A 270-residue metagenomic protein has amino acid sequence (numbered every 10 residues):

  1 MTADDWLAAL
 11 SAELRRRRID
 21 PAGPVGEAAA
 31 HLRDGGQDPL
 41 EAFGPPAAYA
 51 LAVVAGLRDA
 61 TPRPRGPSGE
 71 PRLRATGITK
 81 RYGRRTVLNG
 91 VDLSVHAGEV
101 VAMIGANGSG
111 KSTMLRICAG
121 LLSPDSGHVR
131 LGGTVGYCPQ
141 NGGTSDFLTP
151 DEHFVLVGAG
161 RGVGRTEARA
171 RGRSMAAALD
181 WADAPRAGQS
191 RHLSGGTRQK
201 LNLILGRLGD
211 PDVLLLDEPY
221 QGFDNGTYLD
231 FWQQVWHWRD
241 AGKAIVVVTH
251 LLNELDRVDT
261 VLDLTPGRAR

Functional and structural regions predicted by a protein language model:
I104-A106: The feature captures the beta-strand-to-loop junction immediately N-terminal to the Walker
A119: Helix-to-loop junction immediately C-terminal to a conserved catalytic motif
D146-R161, R171: Q-loop/switch helix immediately C-terminal to the Walker
V155, E167-P185: Conserved ABC ATPase "signature" region
Q189-G196: Conserved ABC ATPase signature
L214-E218: Catalytic Walker B motif of ABC-type/P-loop ATPase nucleotide-binding domains
